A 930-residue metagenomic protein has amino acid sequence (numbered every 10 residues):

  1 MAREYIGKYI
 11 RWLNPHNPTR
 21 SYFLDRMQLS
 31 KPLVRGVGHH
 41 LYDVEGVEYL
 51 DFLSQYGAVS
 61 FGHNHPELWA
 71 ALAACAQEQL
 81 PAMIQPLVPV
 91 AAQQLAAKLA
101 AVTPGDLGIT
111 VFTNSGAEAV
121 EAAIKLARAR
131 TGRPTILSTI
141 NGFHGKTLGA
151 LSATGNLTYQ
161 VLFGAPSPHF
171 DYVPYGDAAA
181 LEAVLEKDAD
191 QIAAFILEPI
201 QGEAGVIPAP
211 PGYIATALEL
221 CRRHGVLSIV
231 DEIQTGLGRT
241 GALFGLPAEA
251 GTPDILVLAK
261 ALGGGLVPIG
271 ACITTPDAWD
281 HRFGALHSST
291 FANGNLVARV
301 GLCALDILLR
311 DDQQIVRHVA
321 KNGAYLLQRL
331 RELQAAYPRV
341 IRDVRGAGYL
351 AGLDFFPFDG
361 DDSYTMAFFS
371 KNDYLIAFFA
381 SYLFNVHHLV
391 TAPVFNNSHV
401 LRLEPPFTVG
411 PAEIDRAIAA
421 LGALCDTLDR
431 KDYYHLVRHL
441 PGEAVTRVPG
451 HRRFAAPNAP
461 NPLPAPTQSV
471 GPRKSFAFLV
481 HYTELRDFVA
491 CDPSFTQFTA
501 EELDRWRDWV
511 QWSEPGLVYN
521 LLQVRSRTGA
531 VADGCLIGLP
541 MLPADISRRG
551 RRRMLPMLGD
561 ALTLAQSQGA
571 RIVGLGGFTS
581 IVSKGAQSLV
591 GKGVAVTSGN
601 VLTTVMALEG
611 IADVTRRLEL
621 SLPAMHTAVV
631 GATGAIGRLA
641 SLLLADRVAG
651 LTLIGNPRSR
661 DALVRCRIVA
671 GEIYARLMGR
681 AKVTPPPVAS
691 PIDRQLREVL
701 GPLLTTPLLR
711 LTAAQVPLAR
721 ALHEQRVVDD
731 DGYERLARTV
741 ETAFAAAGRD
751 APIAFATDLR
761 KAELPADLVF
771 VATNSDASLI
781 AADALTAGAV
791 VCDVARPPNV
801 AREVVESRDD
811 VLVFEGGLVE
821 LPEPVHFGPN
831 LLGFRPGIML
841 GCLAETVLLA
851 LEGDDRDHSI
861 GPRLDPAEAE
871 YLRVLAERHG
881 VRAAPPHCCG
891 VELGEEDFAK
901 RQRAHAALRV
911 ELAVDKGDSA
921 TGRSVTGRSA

Functional and structural regions predicted by a protein language model:
M1-N458: Conserved N-terminal phosphate-binding loop of PLP-dependent enzymes in the Aspartate aminotransferase
D171-Y175, T597-S598, V683, D750-D758 (+1 more regions): Short acidic-hydrophobic, aromatic-tinged amphipathic segments that line or gate anion-handling sites
I200, T773-S775, A795-R796: Short glycine-/small-residue-rich Rossmann-like dinucleotide-binding loops
A250, A782-A787, V805-R808: Short, conserved loop/helix-junction motifs that constitute active-site signature segments in enzyme catalytic cores
P472-R473, D492-T499, L503-W509, S513-C535 (+4 more regions): Adenosine-phosphate binding glycine-rich loop
L521-P623, G828-G833, L840: Glycine/serine-rich phosphate-binding loop and adjoining beta1-alpha1 elements at the start of nucleotide-handling
R616-P765: Glycine-rich phosphate/diphosphate-binding loop of Rossmann-like nucleotide-binding domains
L708, R726, N774-A789: Rossmann-fold NAD(P) dinucleotide-binding segment
